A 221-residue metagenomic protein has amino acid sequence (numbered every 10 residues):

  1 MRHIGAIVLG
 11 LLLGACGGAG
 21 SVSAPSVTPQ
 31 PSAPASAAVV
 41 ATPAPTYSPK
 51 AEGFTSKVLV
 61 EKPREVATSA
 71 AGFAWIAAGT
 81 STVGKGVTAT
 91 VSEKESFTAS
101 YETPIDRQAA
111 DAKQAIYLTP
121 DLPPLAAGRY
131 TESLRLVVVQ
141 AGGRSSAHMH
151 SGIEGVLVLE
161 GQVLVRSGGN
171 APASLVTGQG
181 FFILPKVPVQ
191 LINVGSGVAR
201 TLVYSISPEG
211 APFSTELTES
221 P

Functional and structural regions predicted by a protein language model:
R2-L9: Sec-dependent signal peptide recognition, specifically the positively charged N-region followed immediately by
L12-A15: C-terminal motif of bacterial Sec signal peptides marking the signal peptidase cleavage site
G17-G20: Bacterial signal peptide processing site
V22-S48, T215-P221: Ser/Thr-rich, Proline-interspersed low-complexity disordered segments
V39-A74, D111-R144, Y204: A short glycine-rich, His/Asp/Glu-containing loop-to-beta-strand
L59-A99, V139, S167-K186: Short acidic-glycine-tyrosine-enriched beta hairpin
G86-A110, P185-P212: Ligand-binding loop in jelly-roll beta-barrel domains
H148-G152, L157: His-enriched metal-coordination microenvironments in redox/metal-binding proteins
